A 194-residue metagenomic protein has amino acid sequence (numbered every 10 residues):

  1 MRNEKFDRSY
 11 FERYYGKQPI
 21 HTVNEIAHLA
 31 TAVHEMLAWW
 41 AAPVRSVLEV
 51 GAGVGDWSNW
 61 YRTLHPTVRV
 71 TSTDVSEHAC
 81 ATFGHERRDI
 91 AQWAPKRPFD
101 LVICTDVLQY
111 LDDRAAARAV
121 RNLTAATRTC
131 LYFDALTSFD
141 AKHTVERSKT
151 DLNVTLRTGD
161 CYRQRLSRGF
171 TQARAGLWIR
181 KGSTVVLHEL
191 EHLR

Functional and structural regions predicted by a protein language model:
M1-R97, L111-R118, N122-R194: Class I (Rossmann-like) S-adenosyl-L-methionine-dependent methyltransferase catalytic domain, capturing the SAM-binding
I103: A conserved beta-strand element that flanks and buttresses the S-adenosyl-L-methionine
D106-Y110: Short catalytic micro-motifs in class I SAM-dependent methyltransferases
